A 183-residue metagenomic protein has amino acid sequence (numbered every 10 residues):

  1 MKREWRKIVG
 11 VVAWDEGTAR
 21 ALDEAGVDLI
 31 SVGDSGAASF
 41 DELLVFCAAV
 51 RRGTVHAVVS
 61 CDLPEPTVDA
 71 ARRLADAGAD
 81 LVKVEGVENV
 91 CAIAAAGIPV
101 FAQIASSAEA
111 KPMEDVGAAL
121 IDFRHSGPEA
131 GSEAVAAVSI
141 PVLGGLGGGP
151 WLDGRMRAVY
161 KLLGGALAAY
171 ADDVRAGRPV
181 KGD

Functional and structural regions predicted by a protein language model:
M1-V12, E16: N-terminal amphipathic alpha-helix/helix-capping segment at the start of soluble metabolic enzymes
W5-V9, G26-D28, T54-V59, G78-D80 (+3 more regions): Short, well-ordered coil/turn segments that N-cap beta-strands
D15, L22, V50, V100 (+5 more regions): Conserved, mostly hydrophobic/aromatic
E16-A19, L44-R51, V68-R72, V87-V90 (+4 more regions): Generic structural signal for well-ordered alpha-helices, preferentially at hydrophobic/aromatic core positions
T18-E24, P66-R73, E129-I140, G148-G154: Catalytic cores of alpha/beta
T18-F46, E65, L81-I93, A118-E133: Glycine-rich, proline-tolerant flexible connector loops at the mouths of alpha/beta enzymes
V59, P66-V116, W151-G154: Conserved anion-binding
V138-D183: C-terminal alpha-helical cap/extension of soluble enzyme domains
